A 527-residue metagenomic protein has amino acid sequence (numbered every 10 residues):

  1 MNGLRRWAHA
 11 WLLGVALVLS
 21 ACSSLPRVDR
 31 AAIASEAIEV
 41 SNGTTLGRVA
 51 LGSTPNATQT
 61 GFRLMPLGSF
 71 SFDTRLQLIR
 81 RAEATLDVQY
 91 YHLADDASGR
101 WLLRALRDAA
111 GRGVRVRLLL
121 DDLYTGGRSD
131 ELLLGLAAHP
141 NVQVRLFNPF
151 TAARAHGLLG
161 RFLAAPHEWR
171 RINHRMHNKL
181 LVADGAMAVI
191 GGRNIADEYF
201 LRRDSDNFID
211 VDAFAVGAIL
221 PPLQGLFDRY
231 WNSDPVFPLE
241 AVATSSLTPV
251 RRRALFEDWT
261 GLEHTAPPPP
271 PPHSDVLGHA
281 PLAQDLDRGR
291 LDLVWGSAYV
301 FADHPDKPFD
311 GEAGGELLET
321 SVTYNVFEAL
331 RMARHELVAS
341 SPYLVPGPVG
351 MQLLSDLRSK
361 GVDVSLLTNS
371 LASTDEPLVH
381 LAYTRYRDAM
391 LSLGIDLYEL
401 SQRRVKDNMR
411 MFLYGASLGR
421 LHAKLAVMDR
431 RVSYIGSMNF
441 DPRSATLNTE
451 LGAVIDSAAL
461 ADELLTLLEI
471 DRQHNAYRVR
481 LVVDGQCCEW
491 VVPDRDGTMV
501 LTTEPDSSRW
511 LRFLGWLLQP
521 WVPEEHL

Functional and structural regions predicted by a protein language model:
M1-W11: Bacterial N-terminal signal peptides that target proteins for export
A10-S20: Bacterial N-terminal signal peptides
C22-K179, A183-L527: Charged, low-complexity intrinsically disordered terminal segments
